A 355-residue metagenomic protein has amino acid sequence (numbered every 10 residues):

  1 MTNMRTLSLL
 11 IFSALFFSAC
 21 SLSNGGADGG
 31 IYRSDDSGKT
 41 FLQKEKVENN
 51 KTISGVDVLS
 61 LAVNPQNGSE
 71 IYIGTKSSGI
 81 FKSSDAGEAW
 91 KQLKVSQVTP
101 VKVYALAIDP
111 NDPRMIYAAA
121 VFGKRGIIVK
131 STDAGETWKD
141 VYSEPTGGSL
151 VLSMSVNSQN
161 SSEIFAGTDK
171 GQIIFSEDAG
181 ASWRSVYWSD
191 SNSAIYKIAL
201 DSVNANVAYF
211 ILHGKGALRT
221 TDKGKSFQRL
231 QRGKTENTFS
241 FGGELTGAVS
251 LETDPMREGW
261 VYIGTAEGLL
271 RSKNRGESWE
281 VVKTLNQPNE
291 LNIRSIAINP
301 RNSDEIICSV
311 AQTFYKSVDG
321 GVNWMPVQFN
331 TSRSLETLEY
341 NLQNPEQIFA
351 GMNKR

Functional and structural regions predicted by a protein language model:
T2-R355: Extracellular glycan-interacting surfaces
